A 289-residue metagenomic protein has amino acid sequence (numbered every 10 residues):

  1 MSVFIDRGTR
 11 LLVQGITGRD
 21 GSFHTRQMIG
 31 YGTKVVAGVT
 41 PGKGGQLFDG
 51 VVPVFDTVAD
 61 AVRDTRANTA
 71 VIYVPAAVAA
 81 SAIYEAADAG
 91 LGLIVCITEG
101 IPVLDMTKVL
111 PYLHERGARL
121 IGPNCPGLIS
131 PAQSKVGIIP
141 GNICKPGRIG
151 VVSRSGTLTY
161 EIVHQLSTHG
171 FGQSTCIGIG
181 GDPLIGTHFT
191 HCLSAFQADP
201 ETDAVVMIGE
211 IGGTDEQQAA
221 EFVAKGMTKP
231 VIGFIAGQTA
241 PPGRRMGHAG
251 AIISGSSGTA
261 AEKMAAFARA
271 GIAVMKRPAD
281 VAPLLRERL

Functional and structural regions predicted by a protein language model:
M1-L289: Catalytic-core regions of core metabolic enzymes, especially those transforming organic acids/acyl-group intermediates
